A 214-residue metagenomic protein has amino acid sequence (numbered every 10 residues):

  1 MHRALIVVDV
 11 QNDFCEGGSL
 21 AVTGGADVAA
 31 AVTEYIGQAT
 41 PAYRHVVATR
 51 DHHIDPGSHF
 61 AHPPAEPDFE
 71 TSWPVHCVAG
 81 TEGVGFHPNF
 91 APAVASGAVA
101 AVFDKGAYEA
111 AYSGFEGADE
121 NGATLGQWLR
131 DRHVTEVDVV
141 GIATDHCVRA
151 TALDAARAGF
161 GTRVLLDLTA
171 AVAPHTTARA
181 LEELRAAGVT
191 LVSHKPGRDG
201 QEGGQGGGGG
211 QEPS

Functional and structural regions predicted by a protein language model:
M1-L5: Extreme N-terminal starter segment of soluble prokaryotic enzymes
V8, R50, L166: Active-site flanking residues adjacent to catalytic metal/cofactor-binding acidic residues
C15-G24: Acidic/histidine-rich helix-loop elements that form or flank divalent-metal/phosphate-binding sites at the catalytic
A26-A29, N121, T144, A158 (+1 more regions): Catalytic phosphate/metal-binding cores of nucleic-acid and nucleotide-processing enzymes, i.e., regions that mediate
A30-E136: Active-site alpha/beta core segments
I36, H146-R157: Histidine-anchored nucleotide/phosphate-binding helix
D138-G141, G161-P174: A short glycine-rich beta-strand->turn/loop micro-motif centered on a GG-aromatic cluster
P196-S214: Intrinsically disordered, low-complexity terminal tails and inter-domain linkers enriched for S/T/G/P/D/E
